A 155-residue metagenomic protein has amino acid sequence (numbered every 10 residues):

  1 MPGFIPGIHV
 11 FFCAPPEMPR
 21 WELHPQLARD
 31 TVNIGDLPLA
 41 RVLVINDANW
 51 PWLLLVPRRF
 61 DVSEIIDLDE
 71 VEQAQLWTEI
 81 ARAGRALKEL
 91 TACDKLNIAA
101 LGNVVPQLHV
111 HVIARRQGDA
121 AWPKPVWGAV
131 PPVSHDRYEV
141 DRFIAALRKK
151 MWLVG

Functional and structural regions predicted by a protein language model:
P6-G7: A cross-taxon signal for low-complexity, glycine/charged-rich
V10-G155: HIT superfamily nucleotide-processing domains
